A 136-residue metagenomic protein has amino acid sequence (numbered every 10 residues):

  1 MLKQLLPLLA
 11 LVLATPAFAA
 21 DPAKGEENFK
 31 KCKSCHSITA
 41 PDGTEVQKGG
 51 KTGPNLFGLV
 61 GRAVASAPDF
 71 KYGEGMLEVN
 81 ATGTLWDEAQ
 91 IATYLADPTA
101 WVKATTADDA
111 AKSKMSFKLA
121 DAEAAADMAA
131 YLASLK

Functional and structural regions predicted by a protein language model:
Q4-L13: Sec-dependent N-terminal signal peptides
L5, V64, E74-M76, N80 (+3 more regions): Solvent-exposed, flexible loop/coil residues
A14, S66-P68, Q90, D127: A general marker of short, structured functional hotspots
T15-D21: Sec/Tat signal peptide C-region and signal peptidase I cleavage site
P22-T84, P98-D109, L135-K136: Periplasmic/extracellular electron-transfer cofactor-ligation site, primarily the c-type cytochrome heme-c attachment
T84-K136: C-terminal capping alpha-helices of c-type cytochrome domains
